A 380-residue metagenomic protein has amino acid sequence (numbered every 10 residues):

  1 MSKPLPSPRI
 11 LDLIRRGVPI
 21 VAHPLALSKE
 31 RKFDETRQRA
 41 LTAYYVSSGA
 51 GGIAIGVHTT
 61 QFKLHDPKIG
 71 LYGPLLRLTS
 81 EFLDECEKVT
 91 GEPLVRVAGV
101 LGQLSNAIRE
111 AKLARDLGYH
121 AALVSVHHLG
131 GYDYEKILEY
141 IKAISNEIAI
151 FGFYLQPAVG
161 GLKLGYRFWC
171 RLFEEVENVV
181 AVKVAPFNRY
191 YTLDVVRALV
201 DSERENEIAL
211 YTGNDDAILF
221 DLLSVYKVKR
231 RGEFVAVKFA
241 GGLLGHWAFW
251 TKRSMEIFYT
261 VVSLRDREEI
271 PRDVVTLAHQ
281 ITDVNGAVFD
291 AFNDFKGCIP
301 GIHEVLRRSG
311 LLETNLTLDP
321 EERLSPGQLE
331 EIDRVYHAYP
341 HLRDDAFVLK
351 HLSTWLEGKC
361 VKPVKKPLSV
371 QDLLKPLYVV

Functional and structural regions predicted by a protein language model:
S2-I10, I20-L25, S48-G49, V235-V380: C-terminal alpha-helical cap/extension of soluble enzyme domains
S2-R167, A346-V380: Active-site beta->alpha loop and helix N-cap motifs at the rims of alpha/beta catalytic domains
K32, A50, Y119, E177 (+3 more regions): Residue-level recognition of short, well-ordered coil/turn positions that link secondary-structure elements
D34-R37, L41, L71, L75 (+13 more regions): General structural feature for long, well-ordered alpha-helical segments within catalytic domains of soluble enzymes
G73-P74, K142-A143, L172, V200-D201 (+3 more regions): Short alpha-helix boundary/capping motifs
P74, L78-C86, L113, L117 (+8 more regions): Alpha-helical structural signal in soluble globular domains
Q156-C298: Catalytic alpha/beta core domains of metabolic enzymes, predominantly
